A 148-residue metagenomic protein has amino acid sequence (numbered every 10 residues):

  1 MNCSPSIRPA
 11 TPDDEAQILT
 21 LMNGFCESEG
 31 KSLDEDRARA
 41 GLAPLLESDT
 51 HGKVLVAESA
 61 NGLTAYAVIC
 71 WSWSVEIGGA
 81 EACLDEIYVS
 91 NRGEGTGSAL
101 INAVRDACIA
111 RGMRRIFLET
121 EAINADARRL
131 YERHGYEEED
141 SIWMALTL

Functional and structural regions predicted by a protein language model:
C3, P9-A16, T20-G79, I101 (+4 more regions): Acetyl-CoA-dependent GNAT
C70-S72, E81, E121, R128 (+1 more regions): A short, glycine- and basic residue-enriched loop/turn that sits immediately adjacent to a domain's principal
G79-S90: Conserved acetyl-CoA binding element of GNAT-fold acetyltransferases
V89-R92, A122-I123: Active-site acidic-Proline motif in GNAT/NAT acetyltransferases
N91-A103: Conserved acetyl-CoA pyrophosphate-binding loop and the N-cap/start of the following alpha-helix in GNAT-like
I109-E119: Conserved GNAT acetyl-CoA-binding A-motif
F117-A127, A145-L148: Conserved beta-strand-loop-alpha-helix junction that forms the acyl-donor binding cleft
Y131, Y136: Conserved active-site tyrosine of GNAT-family acetyltransferases
